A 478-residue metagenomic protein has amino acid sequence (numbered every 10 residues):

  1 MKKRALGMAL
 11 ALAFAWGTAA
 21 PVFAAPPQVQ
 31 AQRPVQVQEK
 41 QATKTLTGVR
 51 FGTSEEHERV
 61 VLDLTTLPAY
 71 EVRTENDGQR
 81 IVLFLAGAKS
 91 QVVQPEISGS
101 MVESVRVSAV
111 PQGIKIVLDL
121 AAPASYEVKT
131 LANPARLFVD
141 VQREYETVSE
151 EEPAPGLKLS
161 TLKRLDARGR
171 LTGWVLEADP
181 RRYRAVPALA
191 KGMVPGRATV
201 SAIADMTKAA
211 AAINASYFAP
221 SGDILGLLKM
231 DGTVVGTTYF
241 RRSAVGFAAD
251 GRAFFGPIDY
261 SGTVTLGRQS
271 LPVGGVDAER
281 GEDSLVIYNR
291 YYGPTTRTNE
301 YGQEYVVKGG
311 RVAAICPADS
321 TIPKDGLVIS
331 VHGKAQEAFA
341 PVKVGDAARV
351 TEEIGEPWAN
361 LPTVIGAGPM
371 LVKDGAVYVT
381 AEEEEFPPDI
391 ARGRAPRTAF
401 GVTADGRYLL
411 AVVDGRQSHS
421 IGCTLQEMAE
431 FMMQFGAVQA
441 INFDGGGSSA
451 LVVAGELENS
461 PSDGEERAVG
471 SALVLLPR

Functional and structural regions predicted by a protein language model:
M1-M8: Bacterial N-terminal signal peptides that target proteins for export
A9-G17: Bacterial N-terminal signal peptides
F14, V22-F23: Sec-dependent N-terminal signal peptides of Gram-negative exported proteins
F23-L64, N76-R80, S98-E127, L131-R478: Gly/Ser/Thr/Pro-rich low-complexity, intrinsically disordered segments
T66-Y70: Short amphipathic, basic-aromatic surface patches that mediate peripheral association with negatively charged
A88-S90: Acidic glycine-/aspartate-rich tracts in secreted/extracellular proteins
V93-E96: Intrinsic, low-complexity N-terminal interaction/targeting segments
